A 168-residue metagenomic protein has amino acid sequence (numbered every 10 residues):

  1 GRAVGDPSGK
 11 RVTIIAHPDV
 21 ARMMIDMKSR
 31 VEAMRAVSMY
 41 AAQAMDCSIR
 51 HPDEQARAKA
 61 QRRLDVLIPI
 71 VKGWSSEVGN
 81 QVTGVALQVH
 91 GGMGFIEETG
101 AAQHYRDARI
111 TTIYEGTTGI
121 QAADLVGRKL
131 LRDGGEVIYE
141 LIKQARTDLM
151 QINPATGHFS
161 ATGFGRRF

Functional and structural regions predicted by a protein language model:
G1-F168: Flavin-dependent oxidoreductase catalytic core characteristic of acyl-CoA dehydrogenase/oxidase-like enzymes
